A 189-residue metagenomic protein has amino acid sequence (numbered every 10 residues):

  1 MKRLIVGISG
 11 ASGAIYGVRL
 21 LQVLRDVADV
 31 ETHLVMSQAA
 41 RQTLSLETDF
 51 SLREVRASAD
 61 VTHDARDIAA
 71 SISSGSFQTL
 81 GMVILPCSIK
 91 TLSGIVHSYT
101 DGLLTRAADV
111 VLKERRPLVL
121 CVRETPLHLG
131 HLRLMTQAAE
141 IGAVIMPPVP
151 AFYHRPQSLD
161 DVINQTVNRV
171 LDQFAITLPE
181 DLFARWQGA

Functional and structural regions predicted by a protein language model:
M1-V119, R123-A189: A cross-family phosphate/adenosyl-ligand binding-site feature
